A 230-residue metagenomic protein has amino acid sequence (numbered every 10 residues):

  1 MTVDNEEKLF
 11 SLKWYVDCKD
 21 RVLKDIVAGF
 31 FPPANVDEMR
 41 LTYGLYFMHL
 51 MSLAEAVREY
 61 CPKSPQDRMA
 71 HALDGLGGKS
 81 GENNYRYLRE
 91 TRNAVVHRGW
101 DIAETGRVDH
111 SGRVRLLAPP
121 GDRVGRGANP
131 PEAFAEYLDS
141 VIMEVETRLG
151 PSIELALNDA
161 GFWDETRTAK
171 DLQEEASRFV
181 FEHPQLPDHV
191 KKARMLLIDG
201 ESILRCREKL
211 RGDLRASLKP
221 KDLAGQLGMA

Functional and structural regions predicted by a protein language model:
M1-R40, D67-A230: Acidic, Ser/Thr/Gly/Pro-rich intrinsically disordered interaction regions
E38-Y60, R92-V96: Short, hydrophobic, well-ordered secondary-structure elements
M51-G77: A compositional/structural signature marking long, glycine- and acidic/polar-rich segments with frequent tryptophans
